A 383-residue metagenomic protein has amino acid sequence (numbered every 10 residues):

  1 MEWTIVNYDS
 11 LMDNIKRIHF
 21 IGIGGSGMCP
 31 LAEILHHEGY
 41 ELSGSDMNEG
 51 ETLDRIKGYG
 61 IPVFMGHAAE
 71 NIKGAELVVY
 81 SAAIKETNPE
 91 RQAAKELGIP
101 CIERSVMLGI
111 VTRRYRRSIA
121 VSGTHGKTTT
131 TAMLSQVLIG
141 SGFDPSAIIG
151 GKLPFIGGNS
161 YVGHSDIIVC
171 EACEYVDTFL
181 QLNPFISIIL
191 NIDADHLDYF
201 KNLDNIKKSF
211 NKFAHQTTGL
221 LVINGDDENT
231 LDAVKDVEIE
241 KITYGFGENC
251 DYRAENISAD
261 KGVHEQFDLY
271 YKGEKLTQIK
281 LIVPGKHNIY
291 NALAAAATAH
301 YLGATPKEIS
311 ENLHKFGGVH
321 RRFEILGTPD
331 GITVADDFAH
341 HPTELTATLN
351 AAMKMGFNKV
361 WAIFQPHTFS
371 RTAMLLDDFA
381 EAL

Functional and structural regions predicted by a protein language model:
M1-E103, M107, E228, R253-E255 (+3 more regions): N-terminal leader/targeting and accessory segments in enzymes
W3, Y8-H19, G27, L31-E38 (+5 more regions): Nucleotide phosphate-binding/pyrophosphate-handling subdomain across enzymes that bind or process nucleotide phosphates
D9-L11, I34-Y40, K57, N71 (+6 more regions): Phosphate-binding loop of NTP-binding sites
I18-F20, V78, I119, P145 (+3 more regions): Conserved hydrophobic helix-helix packing surfaces used for dimerization/oligomerization
G25, E49, E174, A194 (+3 more regions): Short, glycine/acidic-enriched loop or turn micro-motifs at the edges of active sites
Y40-M47, L220-G225, W361-Q365, L383: Short internal beta-strands
S45-D46, F64-H67, I102-G109, I148-G151 (+5 more regions): Beta-strand->loop->alpha-helix junctions that form or flank phosphate-binding loops in nucleotide-handling enzymes
S209-Q216, L375-L383: Membrane-proximal helix-turn-helix segments that form the acceptor-binding/catalytic region of lipid-linked
